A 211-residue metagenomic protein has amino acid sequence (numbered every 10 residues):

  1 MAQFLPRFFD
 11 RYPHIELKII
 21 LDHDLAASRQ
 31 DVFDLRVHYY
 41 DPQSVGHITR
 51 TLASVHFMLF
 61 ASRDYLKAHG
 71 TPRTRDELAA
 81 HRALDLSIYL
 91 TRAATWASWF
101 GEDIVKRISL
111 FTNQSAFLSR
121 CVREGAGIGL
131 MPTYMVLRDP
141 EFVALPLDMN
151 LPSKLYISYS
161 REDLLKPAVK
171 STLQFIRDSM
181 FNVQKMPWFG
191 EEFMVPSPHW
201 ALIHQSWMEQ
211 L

Functional and structural regions predicted by a protein language model:
M1-A2, Q30, T71-P72, V169-K170: Conserved strand-to-helix beginnings and helix N-cap segments that scaffold or border functional pockets
M1-V45: Central regulatory/effector-binding core of bacterial HTH transcription factors
F9, M135-V136, I176: Hydrophobic C-terminal alpha-helix "anchor/cap" residues
Q30, P42-L155, F181-L211: C-terminal regulatory
L155-P167: A bilobed periplasmic-binding-protein/Venus flytrap-type ligand-binding module shared by bacterial periplasmic
L164-D178, Q184: Short amphipathic alpha-helical coupling segments at ligand-binding clamshell hinges and other catalytic/signaling
